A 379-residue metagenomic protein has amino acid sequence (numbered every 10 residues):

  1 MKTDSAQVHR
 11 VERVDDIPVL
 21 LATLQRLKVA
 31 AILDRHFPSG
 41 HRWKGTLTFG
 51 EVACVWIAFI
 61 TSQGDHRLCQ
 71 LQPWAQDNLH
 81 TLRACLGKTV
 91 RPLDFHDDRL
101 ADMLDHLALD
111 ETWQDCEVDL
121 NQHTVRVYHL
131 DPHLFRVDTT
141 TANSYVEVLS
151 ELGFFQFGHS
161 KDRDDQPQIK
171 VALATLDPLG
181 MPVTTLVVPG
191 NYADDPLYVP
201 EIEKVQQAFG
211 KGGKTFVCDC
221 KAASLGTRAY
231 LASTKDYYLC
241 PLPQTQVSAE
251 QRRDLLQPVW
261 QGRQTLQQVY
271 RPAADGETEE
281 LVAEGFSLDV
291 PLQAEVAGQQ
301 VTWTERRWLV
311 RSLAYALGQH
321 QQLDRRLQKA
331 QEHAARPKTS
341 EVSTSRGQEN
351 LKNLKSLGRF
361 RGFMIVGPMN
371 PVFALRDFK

Functional and structural regions predicted by a protein language model:
M1-L24, D34-K379: Anion-binding and metal-coordination hotspots
